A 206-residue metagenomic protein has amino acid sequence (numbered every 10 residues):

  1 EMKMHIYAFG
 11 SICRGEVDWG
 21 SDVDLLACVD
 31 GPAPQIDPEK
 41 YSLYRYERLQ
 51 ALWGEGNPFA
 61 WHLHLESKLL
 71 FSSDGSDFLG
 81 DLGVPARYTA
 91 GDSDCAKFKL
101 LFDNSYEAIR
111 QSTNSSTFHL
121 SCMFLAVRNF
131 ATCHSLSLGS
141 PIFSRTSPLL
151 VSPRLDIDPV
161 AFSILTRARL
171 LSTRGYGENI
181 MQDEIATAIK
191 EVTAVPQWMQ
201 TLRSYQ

Functional and structural regions predicted by a protein language model:
E1-K3, C13-W19, C28-Q206: Catalytic core of pol beta-like nucleotidyltransferases
V23-L25: A structural signal for short, well-ordered beta-strand segments
